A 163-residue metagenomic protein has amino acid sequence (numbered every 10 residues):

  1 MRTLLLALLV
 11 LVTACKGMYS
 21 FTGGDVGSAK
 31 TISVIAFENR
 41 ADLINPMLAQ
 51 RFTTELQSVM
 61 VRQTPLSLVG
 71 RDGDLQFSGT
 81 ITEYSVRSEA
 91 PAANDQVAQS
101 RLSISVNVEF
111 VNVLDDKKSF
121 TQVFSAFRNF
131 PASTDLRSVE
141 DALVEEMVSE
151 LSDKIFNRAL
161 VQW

Functional and structural regions predicted by a protein language model:
M1-C15: Sec-dependent bacterial lipoprotein signal peptides
A14-T54, S58, P65-L66, L114 (+1 more regions): A structural "domain/chain start" motif
G27, R62-S67, D74-S119, F127-E140 (+1 more regions): Surface-exposed short loop/turn segments
N39-I44, T134-A142: Short coil/turn segments at secondary-structure junctions
E140-W163: Compositionally biased, intrinsically disordered linkers/stalks adjacent to structured regions
